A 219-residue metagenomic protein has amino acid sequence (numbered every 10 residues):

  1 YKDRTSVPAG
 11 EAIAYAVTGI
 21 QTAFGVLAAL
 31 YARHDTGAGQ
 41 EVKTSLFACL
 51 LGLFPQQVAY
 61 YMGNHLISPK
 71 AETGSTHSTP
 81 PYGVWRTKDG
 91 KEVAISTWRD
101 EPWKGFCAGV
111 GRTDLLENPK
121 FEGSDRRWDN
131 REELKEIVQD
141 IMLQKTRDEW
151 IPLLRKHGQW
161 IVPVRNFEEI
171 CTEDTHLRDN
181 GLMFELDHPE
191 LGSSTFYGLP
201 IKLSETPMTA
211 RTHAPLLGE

Functional and structural regions predicted by a protein language model:
Y1-W98, G105: Active-site-adjacent "lid/gating" segments in soluble enzymes
I13-A16, E92-V93, V138-D140, T209-T212: Active-site rim elements
Y15-G19, A23, L51, S78 (+8 more regions): Generic structural signal for well-ordered, non-membrane alpha-helical segments in soluble metabolic enzymes
Y61-E72, E173-H188: Short, surface-exposed loop/helix-turn segments at secondary-structure junctions that function as lids/hinges flanking
P81-H157, I161: Aromatic-enriched alpha-helical interface/lid elements that frame and gate functional surfaces
R155-L177, M183: Conserved PLP cofactor-binding pocket of PLP-dependent enzymes
D187-E219: Flexible, small-/acidic-enriched active-site or ligand-binding loops
